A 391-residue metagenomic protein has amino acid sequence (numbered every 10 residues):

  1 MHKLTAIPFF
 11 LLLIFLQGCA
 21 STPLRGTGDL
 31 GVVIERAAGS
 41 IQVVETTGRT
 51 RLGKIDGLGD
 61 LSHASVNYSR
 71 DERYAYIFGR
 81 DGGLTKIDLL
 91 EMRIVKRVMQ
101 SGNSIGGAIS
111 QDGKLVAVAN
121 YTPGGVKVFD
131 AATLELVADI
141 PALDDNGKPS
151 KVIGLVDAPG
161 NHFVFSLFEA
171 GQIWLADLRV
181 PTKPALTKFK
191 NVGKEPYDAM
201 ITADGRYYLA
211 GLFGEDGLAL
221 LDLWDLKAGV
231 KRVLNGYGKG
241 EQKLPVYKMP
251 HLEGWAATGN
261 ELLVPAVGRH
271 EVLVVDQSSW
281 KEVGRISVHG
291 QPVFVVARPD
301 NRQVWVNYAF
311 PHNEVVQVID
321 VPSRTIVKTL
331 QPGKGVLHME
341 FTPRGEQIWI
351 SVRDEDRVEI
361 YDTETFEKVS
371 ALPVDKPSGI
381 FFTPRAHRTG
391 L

Functional and structural regions predicted by a protein language model:
M1-A6: Positively charged n-region of N-terminal signal peptides that target proteins for export
I7-Q17: Bacterial N-terminal signal peptides
C19-L391: Predominantly soluble domains enriched in secretory-pathway, periplasmic, or organellar proteins
